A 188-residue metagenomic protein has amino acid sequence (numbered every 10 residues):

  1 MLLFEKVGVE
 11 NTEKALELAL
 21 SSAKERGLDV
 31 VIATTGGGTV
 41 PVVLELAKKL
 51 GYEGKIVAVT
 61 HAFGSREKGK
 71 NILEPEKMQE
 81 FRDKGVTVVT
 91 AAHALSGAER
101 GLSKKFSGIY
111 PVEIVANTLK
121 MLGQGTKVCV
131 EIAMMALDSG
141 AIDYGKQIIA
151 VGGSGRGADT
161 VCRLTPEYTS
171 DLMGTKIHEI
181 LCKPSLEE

Functional and structural regions predicted by a protein language model:
M1-E188: Conserved mixed alpha/beta catalytic, RNA-binding, or beta-rich assembly cores of soluble enzyme, regulatory
